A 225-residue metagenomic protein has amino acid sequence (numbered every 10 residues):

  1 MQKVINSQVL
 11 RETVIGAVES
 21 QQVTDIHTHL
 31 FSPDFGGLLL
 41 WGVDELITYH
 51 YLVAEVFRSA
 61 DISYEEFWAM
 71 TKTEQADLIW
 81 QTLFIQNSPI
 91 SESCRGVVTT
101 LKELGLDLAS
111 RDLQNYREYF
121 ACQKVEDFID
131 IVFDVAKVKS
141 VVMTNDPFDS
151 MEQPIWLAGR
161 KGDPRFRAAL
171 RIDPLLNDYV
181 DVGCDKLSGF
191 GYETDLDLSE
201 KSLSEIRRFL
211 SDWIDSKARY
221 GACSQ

Functional and structural regions predicted by a protein language model:
Q2-Q225: Metal-cofactor-binding active-site regions of metalloenzymes
